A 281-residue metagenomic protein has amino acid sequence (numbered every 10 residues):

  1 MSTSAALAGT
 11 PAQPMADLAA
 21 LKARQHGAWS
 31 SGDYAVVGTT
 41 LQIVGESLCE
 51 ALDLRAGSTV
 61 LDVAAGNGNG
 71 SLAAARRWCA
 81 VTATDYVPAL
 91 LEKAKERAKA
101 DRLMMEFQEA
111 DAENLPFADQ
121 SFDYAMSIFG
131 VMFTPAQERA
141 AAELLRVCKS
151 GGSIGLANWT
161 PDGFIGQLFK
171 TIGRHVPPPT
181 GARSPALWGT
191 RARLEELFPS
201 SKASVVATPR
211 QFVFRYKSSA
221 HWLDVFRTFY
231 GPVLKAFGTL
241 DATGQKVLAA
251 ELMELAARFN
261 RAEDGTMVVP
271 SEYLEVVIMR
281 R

Functional and structural regions predicted by a protein language model:
A5-R55, N69, K93, L223 (+1 more regions): Conserved class I S-adenosyl-L-methionine
T59-N114, R139: Class I SAM-dependent methyltransferase SAM/SAH-binding core
E113-Y124: A short acidic, Gly/Pro-enriched loop at the edge of an enzyme's catalytic core that lines a small-molecule cofactor
D123-Q137: A short SAM/SAH-binding and catalytic strip from SAM-dependent methyltransferases
E138-R139, L145, K149-S218, V233: Conserved catalytic/acceptor-binding region of the Class I
A186-R281: Conserved Class I S-adenosyl-L-methionine
